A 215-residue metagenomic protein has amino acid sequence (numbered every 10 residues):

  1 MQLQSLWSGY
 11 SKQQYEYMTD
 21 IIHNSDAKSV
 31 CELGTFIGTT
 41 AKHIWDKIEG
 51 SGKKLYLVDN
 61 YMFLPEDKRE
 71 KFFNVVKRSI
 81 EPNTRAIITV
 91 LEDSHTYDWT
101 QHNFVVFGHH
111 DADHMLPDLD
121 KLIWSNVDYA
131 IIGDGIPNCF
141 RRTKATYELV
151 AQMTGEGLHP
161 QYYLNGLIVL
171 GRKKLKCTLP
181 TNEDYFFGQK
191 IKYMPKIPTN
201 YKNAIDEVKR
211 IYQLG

Functional and structural regions predicted by a protein language model:
M1-G215: A short alpha-helical cap/connector motif
